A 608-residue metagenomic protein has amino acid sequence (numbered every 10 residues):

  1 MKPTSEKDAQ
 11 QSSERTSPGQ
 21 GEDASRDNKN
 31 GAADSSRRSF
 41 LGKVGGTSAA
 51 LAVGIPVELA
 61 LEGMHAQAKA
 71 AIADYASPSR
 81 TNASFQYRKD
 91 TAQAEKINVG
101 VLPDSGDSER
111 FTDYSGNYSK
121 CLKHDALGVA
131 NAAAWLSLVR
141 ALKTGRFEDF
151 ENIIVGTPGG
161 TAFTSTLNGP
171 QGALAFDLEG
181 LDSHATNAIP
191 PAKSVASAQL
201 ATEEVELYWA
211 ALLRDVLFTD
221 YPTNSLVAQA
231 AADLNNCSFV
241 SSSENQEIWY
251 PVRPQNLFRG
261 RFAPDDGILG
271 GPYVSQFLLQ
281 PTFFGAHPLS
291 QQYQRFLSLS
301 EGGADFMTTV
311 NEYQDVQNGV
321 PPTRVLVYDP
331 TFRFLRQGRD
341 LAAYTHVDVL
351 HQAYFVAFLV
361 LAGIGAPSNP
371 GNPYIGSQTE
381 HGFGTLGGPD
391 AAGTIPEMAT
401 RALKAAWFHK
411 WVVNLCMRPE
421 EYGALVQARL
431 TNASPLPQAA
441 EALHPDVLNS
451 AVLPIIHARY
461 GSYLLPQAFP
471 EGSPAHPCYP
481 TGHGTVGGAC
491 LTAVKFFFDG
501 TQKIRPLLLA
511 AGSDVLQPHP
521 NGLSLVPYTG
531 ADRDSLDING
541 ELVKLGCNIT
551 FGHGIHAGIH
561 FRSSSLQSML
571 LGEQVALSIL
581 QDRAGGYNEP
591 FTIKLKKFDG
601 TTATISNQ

Functional and structural regions predicted by a protein language model:
M1-S36, L61-G63: N-terminal secretory signal peptides
T4, Q11-E14, G19-G21, V57 (+4 more regions): Generic low-complexity segments that are intrinsically disordered, proline-rich and/or Lys/Arg-biased
D23-S25, S35, A49-A50, E58 (+2 more regions): Intrinsically disordered, low-complexity, compositionally biased regions/tails
N28, L41-E62: N-terminal export signals
R37, L61-Q608: Hydrophobic alpha-helical bundle signature of multipass membrane enzymes
